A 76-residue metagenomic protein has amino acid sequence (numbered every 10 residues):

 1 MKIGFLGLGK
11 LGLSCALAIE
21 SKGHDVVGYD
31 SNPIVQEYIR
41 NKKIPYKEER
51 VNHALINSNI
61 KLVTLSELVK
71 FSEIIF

Functional and structural regions predicted by a protein language model:
M1-F76: Structural/interface elements that position substrates and couple domains in central-metabolism enzymes
